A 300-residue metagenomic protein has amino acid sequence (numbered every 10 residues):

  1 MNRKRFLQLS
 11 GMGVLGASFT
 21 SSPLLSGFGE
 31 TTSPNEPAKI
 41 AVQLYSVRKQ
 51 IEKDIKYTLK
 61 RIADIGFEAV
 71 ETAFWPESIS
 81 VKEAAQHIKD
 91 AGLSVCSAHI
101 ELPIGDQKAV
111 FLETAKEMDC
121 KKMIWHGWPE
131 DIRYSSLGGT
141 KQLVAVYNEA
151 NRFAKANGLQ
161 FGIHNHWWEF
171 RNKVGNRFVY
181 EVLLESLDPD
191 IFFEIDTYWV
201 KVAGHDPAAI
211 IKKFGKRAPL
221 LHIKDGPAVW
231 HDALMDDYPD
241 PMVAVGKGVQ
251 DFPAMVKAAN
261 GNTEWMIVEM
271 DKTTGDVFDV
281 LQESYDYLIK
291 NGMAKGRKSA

Functional and structural regions predicted by a protein language model:
K4-A41, I51-A63, N176-F192, W199-A300: Histidine-acidic metal/acid-base catalytic patches
F19, P76-E77, S94, I100-F192 (+3 more regions): Active-site acidic/histidine proton-transfer and metal-coordination neighborhood in alpha/beta enzyme cores
I40-Q43, V70-T72, V95-A98, M123-W125 (+4 more regions): Hydrophobic faces of well-ordered beta-strands that scaffold small-molecule active sites in alpha/beta enzyme cores
V47-K53, T72-K82, I100-K108, D131-Y134 (+6 more regions): Acidic-and-aromatic substrate-binding clefts and catalytic sites of carbohydrate-active enzymes
T58-E77, D119: Catalytic domains of carbohydrate-active enzymes, especially glycoside hydrolases
A63-A69, K89-V95, D190-F193: Short, surface-exposed connector motifs at secondary-structure boundaries
S80-G92: Aromatic-lined substrate-binding rim segments of carbohydrate-active enzymes
